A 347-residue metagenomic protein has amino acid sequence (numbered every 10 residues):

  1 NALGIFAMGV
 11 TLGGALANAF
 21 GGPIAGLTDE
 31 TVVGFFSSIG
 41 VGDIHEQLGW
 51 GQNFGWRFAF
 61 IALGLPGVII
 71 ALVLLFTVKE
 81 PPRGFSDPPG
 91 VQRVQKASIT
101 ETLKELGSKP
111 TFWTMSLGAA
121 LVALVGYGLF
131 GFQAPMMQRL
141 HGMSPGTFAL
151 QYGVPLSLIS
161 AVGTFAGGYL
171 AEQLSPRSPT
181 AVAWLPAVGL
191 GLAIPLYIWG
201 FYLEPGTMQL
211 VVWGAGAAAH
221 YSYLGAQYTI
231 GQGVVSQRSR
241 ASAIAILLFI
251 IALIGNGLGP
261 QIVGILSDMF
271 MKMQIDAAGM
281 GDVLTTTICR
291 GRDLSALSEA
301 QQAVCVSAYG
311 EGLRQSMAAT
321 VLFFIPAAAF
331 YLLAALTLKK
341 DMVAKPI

Functional and structural regions predicted by a protein language model:
N1-D29, G67, L156-T164, L248-P260: Glycine-rich segments within core transmembrane alpha-helices of 12-TM secondary carriers
N1-F6, P145-A149, Q237-L247: Loop-to-transmembrane helix entry/capping segments in MFS-fold secondary transporters and related SLC/MFSD carriers
F6, V10-F76, E80: Helix-loop-helix hairpin linking two adjacent transmembrane segments in secondary transporters
A25, K104-F165, A219-Y228, G255-M269: Extracytoplasmic gate region of multi-pass secondary transporters
V33-I39, F76-E101, V343-I347: Flexible cytoplasmic inter-helical loops of multi-pass small-molecule transporters
F54-F76, V188, A193-I194, Q315-L333: Symmetry-related core transmembrane helices of the 12-TM Major Facilitator Superfamily/SLC fold
G163-P179, S267: Helix-to-loop junctions at the C-terminal end of transmembrane segments in multipass secondary transporters
P179-Q227: C-terminal transmembrane helical hairpin of 12-TM major facilitator-type secondary transporters
